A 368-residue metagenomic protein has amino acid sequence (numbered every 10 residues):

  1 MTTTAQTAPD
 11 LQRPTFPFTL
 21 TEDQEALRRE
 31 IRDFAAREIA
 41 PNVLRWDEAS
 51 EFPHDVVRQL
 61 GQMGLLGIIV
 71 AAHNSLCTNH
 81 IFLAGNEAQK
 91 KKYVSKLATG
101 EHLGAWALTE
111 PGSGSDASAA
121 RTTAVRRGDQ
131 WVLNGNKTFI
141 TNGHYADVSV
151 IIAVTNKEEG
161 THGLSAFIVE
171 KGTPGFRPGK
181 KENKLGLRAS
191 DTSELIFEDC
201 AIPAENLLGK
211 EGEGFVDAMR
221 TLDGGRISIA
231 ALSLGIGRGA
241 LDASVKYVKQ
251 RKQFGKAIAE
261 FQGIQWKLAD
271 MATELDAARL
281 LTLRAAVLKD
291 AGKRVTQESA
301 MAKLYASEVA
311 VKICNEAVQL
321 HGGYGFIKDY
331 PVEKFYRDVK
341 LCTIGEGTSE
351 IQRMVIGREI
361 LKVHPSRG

Functional and structural regions predicted by a protein language model:
M1-I69, A84-Q89, K96-G100, G114-A117 (+4 more regions): Alpha-helical interface subdomain recognition
L76-L83: Helix-loop "lid/cap" segments that line or gate small-molecule binding pockets
A84-E87, R127-D129, V154-E158, K171-P174 (+2 more regions): Short loop segments at secondary-structure junctions
L97, G112-S115, F139-N142, N156-E158 (+1 more regions): Short Gly/Pro-enriched turn/cap motifs at secondary-structure boundaries
G100-L108: A short, Trp-centered hydrophobic/proline-enriched beta-strand micro-motif
A105, A119-T123, Q130, V148-I152 (+2 more regions): Conserved hydrophobic/aromatic beta-strand scaffold that supports enzyme active sites
A119-R121, G172-P203: Flexible, small-/acidic-enriched active-site or ligand-binding loops
Q130, N134-P178: A short core secondary-structure module
